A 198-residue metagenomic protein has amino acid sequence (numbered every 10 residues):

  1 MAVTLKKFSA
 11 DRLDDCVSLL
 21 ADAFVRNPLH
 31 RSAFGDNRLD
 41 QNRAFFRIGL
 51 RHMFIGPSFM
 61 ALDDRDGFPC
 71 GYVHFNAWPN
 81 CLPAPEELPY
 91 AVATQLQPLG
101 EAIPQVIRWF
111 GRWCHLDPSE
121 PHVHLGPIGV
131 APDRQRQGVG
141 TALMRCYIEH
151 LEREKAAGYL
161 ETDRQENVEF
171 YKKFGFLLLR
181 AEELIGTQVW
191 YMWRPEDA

Functional and structural regions predicted by a protein language model:
T4-S18, R26-L29: A short beta-loop-alpha structural element at the N-terminal edge of CoA-dependent acyl/N-acetyltransferase catalytic
A44-A61, E120-H124: A short helix-loop-beta-strand connector motif used in the catalytic cores of GNAT acetyltransferases and, in some
I55-V73, A131: Conserved beta-hairpin
Y72-G129, Q135: Conserved acyl-donor/pantetheine-binding loop and adjacent beta-alpha core of acyl/acetyltransferases and related
P121-V123, H150-D163: Conserved GNAT acetyl-CoA-binding A-motif
G126-Q135, Y159-E169, I185-G186, P195-E196: Conserved beta-strand-loop-alpha-helix junction that forms the acyl-donor binding cleft
V130, R136-E149, K173: Conserved acetyl-CoA-binding loop-helix of GNAT-fold acetyltransferases
T141, R153-K155, R164-A181, I185-Q188: Conserved active-site alpha-helix within GNAT-family acetyltransferase domains
